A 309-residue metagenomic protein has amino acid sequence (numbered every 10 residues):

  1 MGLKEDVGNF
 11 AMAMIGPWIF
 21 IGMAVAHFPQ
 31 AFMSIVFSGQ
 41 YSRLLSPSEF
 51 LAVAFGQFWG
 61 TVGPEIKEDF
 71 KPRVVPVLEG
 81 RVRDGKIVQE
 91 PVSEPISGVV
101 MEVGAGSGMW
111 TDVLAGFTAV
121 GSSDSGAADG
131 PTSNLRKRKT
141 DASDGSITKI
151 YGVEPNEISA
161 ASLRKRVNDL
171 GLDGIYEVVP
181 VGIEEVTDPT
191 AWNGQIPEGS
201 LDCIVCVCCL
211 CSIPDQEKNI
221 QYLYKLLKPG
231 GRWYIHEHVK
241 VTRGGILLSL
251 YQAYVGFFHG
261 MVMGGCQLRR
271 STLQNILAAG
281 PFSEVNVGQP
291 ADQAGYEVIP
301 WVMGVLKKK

Functional and structural regions predicted by a protein language model:
L3-V92: Class I SAM-dependent methyltransferase Rossmann-like catalytic core, especially the SAM/SAH-binding loop
P91-V99: Short helix-loop-beta connector
V99-E102, G106-T187: Class I SAM-dependent methyltransferase SAM/SAH-binding core
T187-I204: A short acidic, Gly/Pro-enriched loop at the edge of an enzyme's catalytic core that lines a small-molecule cofactor
L201-D215: A short SAM/SAH-binding and catalytic strip from SAM-dependent methyltransferases
E217-P229: A short glycine-rich, Lys/Arg-flanked "PGG" loop and its adjoining helix->strand segment in the class I
H236-P300: C-terminal alpha-helical "lid/dimerization" subdomain adjacent to the S-adenosyl-L-methionine
V302-K309: C-terminal lobe and adjacent flexible extensions of AdoMet/dcAdoMet transferase-like proteins
